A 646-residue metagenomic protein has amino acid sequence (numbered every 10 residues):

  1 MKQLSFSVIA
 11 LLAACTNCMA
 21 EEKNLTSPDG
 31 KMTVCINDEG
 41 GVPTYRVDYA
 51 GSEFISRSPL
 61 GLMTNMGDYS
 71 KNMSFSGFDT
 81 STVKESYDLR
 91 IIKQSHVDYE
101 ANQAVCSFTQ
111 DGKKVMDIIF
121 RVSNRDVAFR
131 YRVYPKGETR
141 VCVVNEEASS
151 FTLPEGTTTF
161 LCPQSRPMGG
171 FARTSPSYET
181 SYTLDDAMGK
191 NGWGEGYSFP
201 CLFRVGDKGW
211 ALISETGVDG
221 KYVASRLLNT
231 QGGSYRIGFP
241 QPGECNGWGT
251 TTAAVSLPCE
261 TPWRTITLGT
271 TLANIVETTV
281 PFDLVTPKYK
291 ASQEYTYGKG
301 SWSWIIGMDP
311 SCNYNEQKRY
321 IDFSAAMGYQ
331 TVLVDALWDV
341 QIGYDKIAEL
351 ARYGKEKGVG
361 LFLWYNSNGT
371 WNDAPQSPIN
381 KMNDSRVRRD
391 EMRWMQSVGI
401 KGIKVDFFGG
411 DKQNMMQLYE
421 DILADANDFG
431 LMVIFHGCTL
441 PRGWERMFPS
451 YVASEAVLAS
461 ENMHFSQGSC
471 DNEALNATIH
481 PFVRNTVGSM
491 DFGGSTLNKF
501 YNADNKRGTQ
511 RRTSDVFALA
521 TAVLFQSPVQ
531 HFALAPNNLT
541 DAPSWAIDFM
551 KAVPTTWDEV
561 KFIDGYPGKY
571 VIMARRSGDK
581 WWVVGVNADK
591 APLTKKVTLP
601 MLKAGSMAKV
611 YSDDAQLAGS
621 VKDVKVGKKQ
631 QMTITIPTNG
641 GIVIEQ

Functional and structural regions predicted by a protein language model:
M1-E22: Bacterial Sec-dependent N-terminal signal peptides
E22-P281, A618: N-terminal accessory beta-strand-rich subdomains and adjacent acidic, glycine-rich linkers that precede catalytic cores
S95-D98, F549-M573: Edge strands and adjacent loops of beta-rich recognition modules
S256-T331: An acidic-aromatic substrate-binding cleft motif
A336-S514: Aromatic- and carboxylate-enriched substrate-binding clefts and catalytic-loop regions of carbohydrate-active enzymes
V516, A520-F562: Catalytic cores of secreted or luminal carbohydrate-active enzymes
Y566-K603, I642-E645: Carbohydrate-binding surface patches
V624-Q646: C-terminal beta-strand-rich structural cap/linker in extracellular carbohydrate-active enzymes
